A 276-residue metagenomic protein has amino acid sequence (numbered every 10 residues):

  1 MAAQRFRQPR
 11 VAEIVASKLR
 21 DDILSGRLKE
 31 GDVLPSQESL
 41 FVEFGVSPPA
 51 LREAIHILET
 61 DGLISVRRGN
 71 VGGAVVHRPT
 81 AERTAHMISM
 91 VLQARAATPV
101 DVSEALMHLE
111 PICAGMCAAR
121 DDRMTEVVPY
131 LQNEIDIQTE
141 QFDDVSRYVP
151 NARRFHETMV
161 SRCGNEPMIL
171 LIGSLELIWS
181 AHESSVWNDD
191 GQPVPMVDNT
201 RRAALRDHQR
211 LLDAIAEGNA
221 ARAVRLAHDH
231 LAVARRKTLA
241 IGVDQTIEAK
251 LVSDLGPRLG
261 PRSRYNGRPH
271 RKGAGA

Functional and structural regions predicted by a protein language model:
M1-H108, I112-G115, A119, T246-E248 (+1 more regions): Short linear motifs at protein or domain termini
R10, S146, R201-A203: Short helix-capping and inter-helix turn/linker motifs at the boundaries of alpha-helical repeat units
R27, V33-S39, A96-A97, D121-V128 (+6 more regions): Hydrophobic/basic alpha-helical segments enriched in Actinobacteria
E59, A97, R154-F155, R206: Short, conserved clusters of charged catalytic residues that mark active-site and nucleotide-handling motifs
P79, A97, C163-E166, G218: Residue-level signal for short amphipathic helical patches enriched in basic/charged and nearby hydrophobic residues
V102, L106-D189, D207-R210, R222-R236 (+1 more regions): Conserved amphipathic alpha-helical segments that form helical-bundle/coiled-coil interaction surfaces
I178-A276: C-terminal all-alpha effector/ligand-binding and dimerization domain of prokaryotic HTH-type transcriptional repressors
